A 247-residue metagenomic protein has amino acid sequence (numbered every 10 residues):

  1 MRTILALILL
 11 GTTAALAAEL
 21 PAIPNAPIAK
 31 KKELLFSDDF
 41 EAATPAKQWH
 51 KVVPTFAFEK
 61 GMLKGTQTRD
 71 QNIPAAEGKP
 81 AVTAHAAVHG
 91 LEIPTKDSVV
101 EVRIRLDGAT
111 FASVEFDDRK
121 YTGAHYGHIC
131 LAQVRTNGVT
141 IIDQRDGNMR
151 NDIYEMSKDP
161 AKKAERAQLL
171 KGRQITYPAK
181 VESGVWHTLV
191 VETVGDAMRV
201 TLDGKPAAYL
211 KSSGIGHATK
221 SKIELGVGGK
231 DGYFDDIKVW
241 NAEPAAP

Functional and structural regions predicted by a protein language model:
E19-V53: Extracellular carbohydrate-recognition regions
N25-A26, A86-E92, I175-V181, E224: Beta-strand-rich interaction surfaces with strong enrichment in secreted/lumenal proteins
F40, I237-V239: Extracellular beta-strand elements of beta-rich domains used for carbohydrate recognition/degradation or cell-matrix
F40, V100-V102, W186-T193, M198-V200: Short tryptophan-centered beta-strand motifs in secreted/extracellular beta-sheet-rich domains of glycan-recognition
P45-A75: Extracellular glycan-recognition surfaces and repeat-rich motifs
D70-D159: Secretory/extracellular carbohydrate-interaction modules and structurally similar beta-sandwich "look-alikes"
M149-T188: Short, aromatic/His-centered strand-loop micro-motif at the edge of beta-sheets
D203-K222: Short, solvent-exposed beta-strand-to-loop segments that form ligand-recognition rims of beta-rich domains
